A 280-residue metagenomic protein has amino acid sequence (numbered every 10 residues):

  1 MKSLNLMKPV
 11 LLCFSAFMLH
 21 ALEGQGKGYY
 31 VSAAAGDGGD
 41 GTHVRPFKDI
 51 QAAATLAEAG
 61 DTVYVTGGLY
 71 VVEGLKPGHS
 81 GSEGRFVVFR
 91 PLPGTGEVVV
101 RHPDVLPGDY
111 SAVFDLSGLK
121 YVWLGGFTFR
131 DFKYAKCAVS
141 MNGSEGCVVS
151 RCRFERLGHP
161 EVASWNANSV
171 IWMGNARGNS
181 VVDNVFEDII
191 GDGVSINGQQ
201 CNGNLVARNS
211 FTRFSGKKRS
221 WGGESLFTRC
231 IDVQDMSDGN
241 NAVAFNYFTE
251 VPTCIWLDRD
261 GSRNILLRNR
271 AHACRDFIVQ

Functional and structural regions predicted by a protein language model:
M1-L11: Bacterial N-terminal signal peptides that target proteins for export
P9-H20: Bacterial N-terminal signal peptides
A21-G26: Boundary at the C-terminal end of the N-terminal hydrophobic targeting segment
V31-V71, K76: Acidic Gly/Asp/Thr-rich repetitive segments characteristic of extracellular carbohydrate-active and adhesion proteins
A33, G67, H79, P91-P93 (+16 more regions): Residues on the solvent-exposed faces and adjacent turns of beta-rich solenoids used to engage binding targets
R45-P46, Y64-G67, S80-A135, R156-V162: Right-handed parallel beta-helix/beta-spiral solenoid domain characteristic of secreted/periplasmic
K76-P77, G84, P103-D115, K133-M141 (+5 more regions): Extracellular beta-strand/beta-solenoid scaffold signature
